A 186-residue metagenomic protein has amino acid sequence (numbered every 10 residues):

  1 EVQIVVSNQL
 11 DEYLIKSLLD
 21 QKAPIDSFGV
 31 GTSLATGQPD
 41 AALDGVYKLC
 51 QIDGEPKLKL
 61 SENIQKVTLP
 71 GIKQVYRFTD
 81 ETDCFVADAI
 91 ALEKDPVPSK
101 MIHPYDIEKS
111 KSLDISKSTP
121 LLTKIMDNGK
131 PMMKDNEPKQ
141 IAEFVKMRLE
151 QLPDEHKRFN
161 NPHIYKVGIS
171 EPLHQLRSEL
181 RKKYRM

Functional and structural regions predicted by a protein language model:
V2, L10-M186: Gly/Ser/Thr/Ala-enriched C-terminal appendages of enzymes
V5: Contiguous mid-protein beta-loop-alpha structural module that forms a pocket-lining wall or clamp of enzyme active
